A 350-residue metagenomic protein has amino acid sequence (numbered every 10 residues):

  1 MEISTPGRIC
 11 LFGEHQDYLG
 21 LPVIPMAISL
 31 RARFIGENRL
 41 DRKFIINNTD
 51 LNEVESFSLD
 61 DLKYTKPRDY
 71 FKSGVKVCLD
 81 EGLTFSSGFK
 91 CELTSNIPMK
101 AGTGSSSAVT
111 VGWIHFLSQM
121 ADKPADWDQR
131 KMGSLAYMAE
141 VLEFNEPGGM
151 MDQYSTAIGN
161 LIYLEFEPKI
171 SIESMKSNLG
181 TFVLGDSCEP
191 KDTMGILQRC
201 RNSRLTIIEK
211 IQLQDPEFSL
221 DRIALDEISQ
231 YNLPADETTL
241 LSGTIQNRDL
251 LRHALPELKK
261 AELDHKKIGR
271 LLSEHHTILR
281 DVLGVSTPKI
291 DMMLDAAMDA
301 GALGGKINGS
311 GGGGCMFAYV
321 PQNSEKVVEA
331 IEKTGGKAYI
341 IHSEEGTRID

Functional and structural regions predicted by a protein language model:
M1-F12, R33-D69, V77-D80, T84 (+4 more regions): C-terminal nucleotide
Y18-L19, S56-Y64, S95-T103, E140-E146 (+2 more regions): A short glycine/serine-rich beta->alpha loop
G20-L40: Structural signature of FAD isoalloxazine-binding scaffolds in flavoprotein oxidoreductases
V75-A101: Glycine- and acidic-rich phosphate- and metal-coordinating loops
T103-P124: DPxDG-like acidic metal-binding loop motif
A108, C315-V320: FabD-like malonyl-/acyl-CoA
Q119-P168: Glycine/threonine-rich beta-strand-loop-alpha-helix active-site module that forms ligand/phosphate-binding
